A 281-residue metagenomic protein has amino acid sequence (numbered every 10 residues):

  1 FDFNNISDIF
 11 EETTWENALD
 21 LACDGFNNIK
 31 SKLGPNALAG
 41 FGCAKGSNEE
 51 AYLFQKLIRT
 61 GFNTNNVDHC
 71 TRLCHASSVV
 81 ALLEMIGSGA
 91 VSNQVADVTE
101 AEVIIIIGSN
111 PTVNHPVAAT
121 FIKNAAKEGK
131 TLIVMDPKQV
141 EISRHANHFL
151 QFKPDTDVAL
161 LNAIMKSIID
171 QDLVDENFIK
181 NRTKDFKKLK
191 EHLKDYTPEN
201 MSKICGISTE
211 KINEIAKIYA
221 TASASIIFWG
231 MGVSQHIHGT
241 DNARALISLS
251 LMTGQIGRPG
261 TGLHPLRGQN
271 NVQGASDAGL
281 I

Functional and structural regions predicted by a protein language model:
F1-N271, A275: Cofactor-pocket helix-loop regions in the catalytic cores of large enzyme subunits
S276-I281: Short, intrinsically disordered, charge-balanced linker/junction segments flanking boundaries in proteins
